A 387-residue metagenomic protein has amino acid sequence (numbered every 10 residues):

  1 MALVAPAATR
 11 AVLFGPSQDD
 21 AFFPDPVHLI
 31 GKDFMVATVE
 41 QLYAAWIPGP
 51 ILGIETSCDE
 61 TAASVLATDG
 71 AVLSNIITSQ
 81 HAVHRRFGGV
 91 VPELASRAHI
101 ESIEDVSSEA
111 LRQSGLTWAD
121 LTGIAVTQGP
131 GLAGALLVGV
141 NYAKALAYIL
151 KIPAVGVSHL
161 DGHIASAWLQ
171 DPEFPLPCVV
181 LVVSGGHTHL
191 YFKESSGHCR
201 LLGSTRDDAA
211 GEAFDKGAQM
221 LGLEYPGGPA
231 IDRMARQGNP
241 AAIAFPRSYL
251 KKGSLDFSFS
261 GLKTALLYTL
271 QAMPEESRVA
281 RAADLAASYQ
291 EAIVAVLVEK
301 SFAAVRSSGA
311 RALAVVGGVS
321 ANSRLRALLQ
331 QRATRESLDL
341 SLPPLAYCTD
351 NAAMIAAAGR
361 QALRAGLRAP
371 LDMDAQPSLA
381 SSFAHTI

Functional and structural regions predicted by a protein language model:
A2-V12, P24, I124: Intrinsically disordered, low-complexity segments enriched in serine/proline and basic residues
T38-I51, S57, S64, S74 (+5 more regions): A short helix-loop
P48-P130, H159, L285: N-terminal beta-alpha supersecondary unit
W118-T127, G309-V319: Short glycine-rich phosphate-binding loop at a beta-alpha junction
G129, A133-A135, A143, I149-C178 (+2 more regions): Active-site neighborhood for divalent-cation/phosphate handling
G156-V157, L313, Q330-M354: Conserved phosphate-binding/catalytic loops in two-lobed NTP-binding clefts
R233-L313, N322-E336, L363, F383-I387: A contiguous, well-structured pocket-lining segment that forms one wall/lid of small-molecule binding clefts in soluble
P343-S381: Glycine-rich phosphate-binding/hydrolytic loop that grips phosphoryl groups
